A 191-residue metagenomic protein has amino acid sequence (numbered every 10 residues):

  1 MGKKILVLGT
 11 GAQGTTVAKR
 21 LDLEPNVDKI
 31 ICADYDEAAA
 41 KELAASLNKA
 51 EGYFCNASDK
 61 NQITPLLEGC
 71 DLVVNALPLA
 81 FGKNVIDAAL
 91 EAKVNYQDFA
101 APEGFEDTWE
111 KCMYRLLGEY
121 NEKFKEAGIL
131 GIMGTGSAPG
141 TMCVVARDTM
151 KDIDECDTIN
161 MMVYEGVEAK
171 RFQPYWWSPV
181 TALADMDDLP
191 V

Functional and structural regions predicted by a protein language model:
L8, K151-V191: Active-site-lining helix/loop region of Rossmann-like oxidoreductase modules
Q13: Hydrophobic/small residue at the entry helix of a nucleotide-binding pocket
Y35-A39: Helix N-cap at the beta1-alpha1 junction of Rossmann-like dinucleotide-binding domains, i.e., the first residues
L47-D59: Rossmann-fold cofactor-recognition segment
N56-G69, F81: Conserved Rossmann-fold cofactor-binding substructure of NAD(P)-dependent oxidoreductases
L67, D71-A76, Y96-D98: N-terminal Rossmann-like NAD(P) cofactor-binding module of classical short-chain dehydrogenase/reductase
A100-I129: Rossmann-fold NAD(P)-binding glycine/threonine-rich loop
